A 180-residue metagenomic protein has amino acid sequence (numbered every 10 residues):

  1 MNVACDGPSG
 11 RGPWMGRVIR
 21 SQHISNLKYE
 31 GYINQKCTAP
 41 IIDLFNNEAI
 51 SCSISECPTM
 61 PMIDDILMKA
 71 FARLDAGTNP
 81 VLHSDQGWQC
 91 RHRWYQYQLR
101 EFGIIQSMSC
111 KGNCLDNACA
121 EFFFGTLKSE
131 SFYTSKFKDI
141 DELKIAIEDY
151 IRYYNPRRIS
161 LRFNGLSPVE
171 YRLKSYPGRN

Functional and structural regions predicted by a protein language model:
V3, R11-I50, E56-M60: An active-site-proximal beta-strand-loop segment
G7, G12, R100-I104, T126-N180: C-terminal domain-tail junction helix/linker
I41, N47, L67, L82-D85 (+7 more regions): Mobile genetic element proteins and their domesticated derivatives, centered on retroelements and DNA transposons
E48-C52, Q106-S109, Y133-T134: Short small-residue beta-strand/loop micro-motif enriched in glycine and branched aliphatics
C52-D75, V81: Active-site beta-loop-alpha junctions of metal-dependent nucleic acid enzymes, especially the RNase H-like/DDE
S55-T59, D65, R91-M108, C119: Surface/interface recognition patches
D65, K69, Y97, I145-D149: Generic recognition of well-ordered alpha-helical segments within structured catalytic/regulatory domains
S84-Q86, H92-R93, M108-K128, D139-I145 (+1 more regions): RNase H-like two-metal-ion nuclease catalytic core shared by retroviral integrases and related mobile-element nucleases
